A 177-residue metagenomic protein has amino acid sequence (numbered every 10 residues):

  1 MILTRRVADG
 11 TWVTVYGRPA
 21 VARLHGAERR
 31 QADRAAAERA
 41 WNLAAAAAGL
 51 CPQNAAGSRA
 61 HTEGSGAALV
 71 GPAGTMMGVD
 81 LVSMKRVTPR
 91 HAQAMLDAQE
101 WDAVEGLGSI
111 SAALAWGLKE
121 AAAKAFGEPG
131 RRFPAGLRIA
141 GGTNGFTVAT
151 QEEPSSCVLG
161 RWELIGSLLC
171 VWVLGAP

Functional and structural regions predicted by a protein language model:
M1-P177: Core catalytic alpha/beta fold that binds nucleotide/phospho-ligands
